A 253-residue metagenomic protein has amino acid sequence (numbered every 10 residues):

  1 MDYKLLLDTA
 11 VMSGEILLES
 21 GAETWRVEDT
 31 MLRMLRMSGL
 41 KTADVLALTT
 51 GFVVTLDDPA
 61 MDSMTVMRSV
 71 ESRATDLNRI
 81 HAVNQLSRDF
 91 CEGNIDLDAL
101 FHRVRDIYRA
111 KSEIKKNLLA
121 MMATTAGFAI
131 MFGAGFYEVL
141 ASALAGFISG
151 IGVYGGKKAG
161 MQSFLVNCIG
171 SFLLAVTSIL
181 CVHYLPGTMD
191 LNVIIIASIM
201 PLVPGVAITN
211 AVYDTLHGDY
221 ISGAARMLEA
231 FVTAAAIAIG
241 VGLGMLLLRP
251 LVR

Functional and structural regions predicted by a protein language model:
M1-I95: Soluble N-terminal domains of membrane-associated systems
L17-S20, M34, S38, L86-G93 (+7 more regions): Change "in soluble alpha/beta enzymes" to "in soluble alpha/beta proteins
S72-T125, A129-E138, E229-A238, R249: Alpha-helical transmembrane segments and their cytosolic membrane-interface
H102-R103, S149-Q162, A207-S222: C-terminal ends of transmembrane helices
K111-P186: Core alpha-helical transmembrane segments of integral membrane proteins
H183-R253: Generic detector of multi-pass transmembrane helix bundles and their immediately adjacent loops in polytopic membrane
